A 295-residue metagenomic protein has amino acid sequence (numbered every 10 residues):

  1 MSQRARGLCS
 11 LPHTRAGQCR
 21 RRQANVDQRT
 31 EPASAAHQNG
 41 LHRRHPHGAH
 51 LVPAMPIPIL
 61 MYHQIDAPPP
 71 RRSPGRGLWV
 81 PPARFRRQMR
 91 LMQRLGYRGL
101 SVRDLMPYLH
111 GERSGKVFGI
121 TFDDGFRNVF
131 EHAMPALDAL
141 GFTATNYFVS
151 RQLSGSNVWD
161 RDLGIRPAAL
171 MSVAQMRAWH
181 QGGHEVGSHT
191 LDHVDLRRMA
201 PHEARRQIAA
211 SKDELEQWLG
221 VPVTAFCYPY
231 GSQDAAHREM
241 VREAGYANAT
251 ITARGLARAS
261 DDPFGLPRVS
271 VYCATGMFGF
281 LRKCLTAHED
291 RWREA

Functional and structural regions predicted by a protein language model:
S2-A5, S10-A16, A24, T30-A36: Short linear motifs in low-complexity or flexible loops
H13, D27, H37, H42-H45 (+1 more regions): Intrinsic-disorder-associated, low-complexity terminal segments enriched in Asp/Asn/His/Tyr and depleted of Lys/Arg
G48-T121, R127-N128, R198-A295: C-terminal active-site subregion of NodB/CE4 polysaccharide deacetylases
I65, V186-H193: Histidine-centered catalytic micro-motifs
P135-L140, M171-G187: Acidic (Asp/Glu)-rich catalytic clusters
G141-F142, G183-V186, R242-N248: Glycine-enriched alpha-helix->loop->beta-strand junction motifs that scaffold or abut catalytic
G141-L163: A short, conserved beta-to-alpha structural element at the edge of catalytic cores that scaffolds binding
S156-P167, H193-A200: Surface-exposed cleft-lining segments at the edges of enzyme active sites
